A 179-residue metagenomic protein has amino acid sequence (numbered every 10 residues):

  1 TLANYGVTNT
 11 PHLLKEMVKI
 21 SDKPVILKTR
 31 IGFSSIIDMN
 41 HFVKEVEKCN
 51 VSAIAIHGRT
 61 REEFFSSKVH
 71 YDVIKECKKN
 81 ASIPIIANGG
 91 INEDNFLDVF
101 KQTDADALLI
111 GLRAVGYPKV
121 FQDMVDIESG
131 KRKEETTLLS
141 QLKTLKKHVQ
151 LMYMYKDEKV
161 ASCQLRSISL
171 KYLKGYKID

Functional and structural regions predicted by a protein language model:
T1-T10, R59-Y71, K131-R132: Glycine-rich tight-turn/loop motif centered on a GG-T
L2, G6, K28, E63-S66 (+2 more regions): Glycine- and other small-residue-rich loops at beta-strand/loop junctions that grip anionic moieties
A3-N4, L27-M39: Active-site mouth loops of central-metabolism enzymes
T8, H12-K15, I20-D22, I36-A53 (+3 more regions): Alpha/beta catalytic cores of nucleotide-metabolism and tRNA/nucleoside-modifying enzymes
P24-T29, A55-R59: Short beta-strands and strand-loop turn motifs
G32-S35, T60-S67, E93: Short, small-residue-enriched loops and turns at beta-alpha junctions that line or gate enzyme active sites
